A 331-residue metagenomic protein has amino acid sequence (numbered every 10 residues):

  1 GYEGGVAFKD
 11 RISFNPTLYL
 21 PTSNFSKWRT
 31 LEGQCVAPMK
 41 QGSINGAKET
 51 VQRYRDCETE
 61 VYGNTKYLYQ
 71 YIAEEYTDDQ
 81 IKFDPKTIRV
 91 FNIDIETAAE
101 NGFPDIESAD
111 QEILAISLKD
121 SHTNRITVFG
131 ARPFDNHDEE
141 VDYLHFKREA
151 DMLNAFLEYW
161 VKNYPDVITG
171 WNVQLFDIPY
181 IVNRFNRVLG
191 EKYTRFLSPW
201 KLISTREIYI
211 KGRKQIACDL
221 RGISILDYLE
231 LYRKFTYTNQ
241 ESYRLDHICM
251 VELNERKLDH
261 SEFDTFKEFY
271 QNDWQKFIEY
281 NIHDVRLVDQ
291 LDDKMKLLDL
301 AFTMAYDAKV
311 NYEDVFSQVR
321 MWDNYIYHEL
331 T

Functional and structural regions predicted by a protein language model:
G1-L229, Y237-T331: The two-metal-ion catalytic cores of nucleic-acid processing enzymes
R233: Periplasmic solute-binding protein
